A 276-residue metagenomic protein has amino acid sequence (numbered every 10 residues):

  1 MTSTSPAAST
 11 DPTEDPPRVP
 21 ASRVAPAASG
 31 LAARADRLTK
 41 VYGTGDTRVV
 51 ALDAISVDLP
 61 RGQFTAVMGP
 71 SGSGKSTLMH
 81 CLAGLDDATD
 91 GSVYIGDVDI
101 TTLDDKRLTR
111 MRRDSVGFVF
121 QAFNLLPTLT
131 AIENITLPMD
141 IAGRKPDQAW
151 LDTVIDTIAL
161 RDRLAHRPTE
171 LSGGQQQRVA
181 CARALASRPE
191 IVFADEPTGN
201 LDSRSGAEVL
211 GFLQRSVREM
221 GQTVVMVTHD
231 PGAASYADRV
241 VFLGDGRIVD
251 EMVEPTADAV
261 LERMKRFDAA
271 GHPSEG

Functional and structural regions predicted by a protein language model:
G91-D99: Conserved ABC transporter NBD signature motif
V98-D99, K145-R163: Conserved ABC ATPase "signature" region
L129-L137: Short coil-to-helix segment of the ABC ATPase nucleotide-binding domain corresponding to the Q-loop/switch region
R167-Q177: Conserved ABC ATPase signature
R188: Conserved catalytic motifs of ABC-family nucleotide-binding domains
V192-D195: Catalytic Walker B motif of ABC-type/P-loop ATPase nucleotide-binding domains
R247-G271: Conserved beta-strand-loop-alpha-helix hinge in the C-terminal portion of ABC ATPase nucleotide-binding domains
